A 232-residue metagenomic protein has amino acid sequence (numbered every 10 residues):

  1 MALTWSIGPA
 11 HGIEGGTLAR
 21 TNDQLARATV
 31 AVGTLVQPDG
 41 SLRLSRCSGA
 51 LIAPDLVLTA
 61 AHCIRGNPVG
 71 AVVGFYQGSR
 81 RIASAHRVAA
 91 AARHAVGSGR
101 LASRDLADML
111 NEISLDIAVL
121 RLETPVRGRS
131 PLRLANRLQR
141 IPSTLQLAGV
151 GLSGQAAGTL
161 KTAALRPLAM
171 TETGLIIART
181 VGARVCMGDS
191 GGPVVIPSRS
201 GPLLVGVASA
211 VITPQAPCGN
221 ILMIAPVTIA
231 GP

Functional and structural regions predicted by a protein language model:
M1-T4: Bacterial N-terminal signal peptides
G12-L25, P38-S41, R65, G70-R127: Conserved catalytic-core segment of clan PA serine endopeptidases
N22, S45-R46, A50-P68, V72-R81 (+2 more regions): C-terminal subregion of chymotrypsin/trypsin-like serine protease catalytic domains
Q24-A31, T173-I176: Short, hydrophobic/aromatic-rich segments at coil-to-beta transitions
T29-A31, L35-P54, G191: A conserved glycine-rich beta-strand in the N-terminal activation segment of trypsin-fold
V30-G33, V69-I82, S143-G149: Short conserved beta-strand and strand-loop elements enriched in small hydrophobics with frequent Asp/Gly
A31, A50, L58, I117-R121 (+1 more regions): Soluble periplasmic/extracytoplasmic beta-strand elements of cell-envelope proteins
I113-R184, G188, S198, A210-A216 (+1 more regions): Chymotrypsin/trypsin-fold serine protease catalytic domain
